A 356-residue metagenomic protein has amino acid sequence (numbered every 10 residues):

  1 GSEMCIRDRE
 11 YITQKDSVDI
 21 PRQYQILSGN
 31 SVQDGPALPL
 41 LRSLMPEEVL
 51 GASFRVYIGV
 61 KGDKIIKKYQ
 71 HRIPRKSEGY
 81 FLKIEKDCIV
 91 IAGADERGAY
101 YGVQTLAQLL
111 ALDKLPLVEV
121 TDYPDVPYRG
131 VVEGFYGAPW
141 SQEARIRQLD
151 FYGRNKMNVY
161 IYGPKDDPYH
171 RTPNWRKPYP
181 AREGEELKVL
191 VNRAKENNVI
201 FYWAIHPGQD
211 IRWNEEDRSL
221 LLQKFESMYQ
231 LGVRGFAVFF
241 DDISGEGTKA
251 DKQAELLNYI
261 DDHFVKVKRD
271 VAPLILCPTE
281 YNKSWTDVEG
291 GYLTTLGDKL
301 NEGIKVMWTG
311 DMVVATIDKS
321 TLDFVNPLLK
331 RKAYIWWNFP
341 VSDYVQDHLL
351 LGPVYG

Functional and structural regions predicted by a protein language model:
S2, Y202, G208-I275, T279: General N-terminal leader/first-domain-start detector
S2-E3, R7-K86, L112-T121, L300: Acidic, contiguous N-terminal accessory segments
I26-Q33, Y57-G62, A92-A94, G134-Y136 (+3 more regions): Structural motif
S31, Q70, P74-K224, Q230-R234: Feature activates predominantly on carbohydrate-active enzymes
G62-D63, E96-G98, A138, D166-P168 (+5 more regions): Solvent-exposed loop/turn segments at secondary-structure junctions within structured extracellular/periplasmic domains
R129-E133, Y160-Y162, F201-I205, F236 (+3 more regions): Hydrophobic faces of well-ordered beta-strands that scaffold small-molecule active sites in alpha/beta enzyme cores
R182, E186-L187, K224-V233, T294-M312: Acidic, His- and aromatic-enriched active-site or binding-groove loops in soluble protein domains that engage sugars
I243-G356: Catalytic-core regions of glycoside hydrolase
